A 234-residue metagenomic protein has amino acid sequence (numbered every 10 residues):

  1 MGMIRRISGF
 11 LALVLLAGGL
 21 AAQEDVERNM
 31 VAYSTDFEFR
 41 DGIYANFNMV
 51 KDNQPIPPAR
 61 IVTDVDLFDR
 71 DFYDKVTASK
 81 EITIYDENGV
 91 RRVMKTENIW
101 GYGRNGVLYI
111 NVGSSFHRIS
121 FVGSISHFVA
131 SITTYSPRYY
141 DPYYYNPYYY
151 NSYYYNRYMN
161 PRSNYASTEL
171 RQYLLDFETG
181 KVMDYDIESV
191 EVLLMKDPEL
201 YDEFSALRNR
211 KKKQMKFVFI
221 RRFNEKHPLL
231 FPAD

Functional and structural regions predicted by a protein language model:
M1-E27: Bacterial Sec-dependent N-terminal signal peptides
A12, F72-D74, N209: Generic marker of residues within folded, mature protein domains
V26-L200: Aromatic-patch recognition
L193-D234: C-terminal partner/receptor-binding element of secreted or periplasmic proteins
